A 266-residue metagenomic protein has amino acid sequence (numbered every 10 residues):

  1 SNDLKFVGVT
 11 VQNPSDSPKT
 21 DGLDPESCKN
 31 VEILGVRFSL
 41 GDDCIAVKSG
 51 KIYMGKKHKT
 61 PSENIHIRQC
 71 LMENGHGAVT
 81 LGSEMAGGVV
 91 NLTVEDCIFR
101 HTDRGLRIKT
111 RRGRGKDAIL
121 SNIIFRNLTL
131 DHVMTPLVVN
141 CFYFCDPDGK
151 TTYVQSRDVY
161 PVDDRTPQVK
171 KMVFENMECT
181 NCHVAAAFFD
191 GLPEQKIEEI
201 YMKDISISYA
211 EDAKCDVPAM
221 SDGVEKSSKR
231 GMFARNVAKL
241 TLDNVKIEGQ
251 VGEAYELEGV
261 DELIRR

Functional and structural regions predicted by a protein language model:
S1-R266: Extracellular/periplasmic carbohydrate-active domains that bind, remodel, or depolymerize complex polysaccharides
